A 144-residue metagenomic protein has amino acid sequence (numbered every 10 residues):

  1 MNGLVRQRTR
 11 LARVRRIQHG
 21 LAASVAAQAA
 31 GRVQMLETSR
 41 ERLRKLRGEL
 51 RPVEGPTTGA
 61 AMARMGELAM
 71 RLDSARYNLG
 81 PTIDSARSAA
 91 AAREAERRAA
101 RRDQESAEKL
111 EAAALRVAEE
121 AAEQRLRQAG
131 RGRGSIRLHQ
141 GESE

Functional and structural regions predicted by a protein language model:
M1-E144: Charge-rich amphipathic alpha-helical interaction elements
